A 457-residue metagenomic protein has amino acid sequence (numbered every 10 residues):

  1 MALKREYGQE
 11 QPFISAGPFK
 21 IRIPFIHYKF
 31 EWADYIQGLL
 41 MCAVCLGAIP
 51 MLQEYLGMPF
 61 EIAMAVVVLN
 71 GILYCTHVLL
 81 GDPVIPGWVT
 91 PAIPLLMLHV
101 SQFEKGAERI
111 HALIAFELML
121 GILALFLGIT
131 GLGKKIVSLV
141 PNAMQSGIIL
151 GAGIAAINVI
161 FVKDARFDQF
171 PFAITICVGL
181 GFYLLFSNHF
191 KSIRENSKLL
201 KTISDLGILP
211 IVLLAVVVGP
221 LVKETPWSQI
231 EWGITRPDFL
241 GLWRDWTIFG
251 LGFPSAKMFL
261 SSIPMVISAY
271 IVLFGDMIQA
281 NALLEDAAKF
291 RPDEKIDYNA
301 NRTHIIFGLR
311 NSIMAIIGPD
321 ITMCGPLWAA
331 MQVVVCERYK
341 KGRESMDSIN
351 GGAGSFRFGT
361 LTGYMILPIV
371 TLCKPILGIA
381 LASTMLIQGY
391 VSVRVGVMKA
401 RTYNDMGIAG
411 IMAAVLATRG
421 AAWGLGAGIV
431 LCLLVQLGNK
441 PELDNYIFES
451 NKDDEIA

Functional and structural regions predicted by a protein language model:
M1-F60, N196-Y298, I447-A457: Helix-loop-helix hairpins and the membrane-proximal interhelical loops of multi-pass alpha-helical transport proteins
S15-F30, Y35-I49, L80-I149, E294-L386: Helix-loop-helix junctions within the multi-pass membrane cores of secondary transporters/permeases
C42-G47, V68, V397-R401, D405: Hydrophobic transmembrane alpha-helices
P50-I62, H99-A112, F161-A165, F259: Helix-coil boundary and interhelical linker segments in multi-pass alpha-helical membrane proteins
L56-L79: Loop-to-helix transition at the N-terminal end of transmembrane alpha-helices
F60-V68, M144-S146, A256-L260, E294-I305 (+1 more regions): Membrane-interfacial loop-to-helix junctions in multi-pass transporters
A107-T225, G351-A457: Membrane-embedded alpha-helical modules
L132-V140, I157-D164, E231-A256, S312-I313 (+1 more regions): Hydrophobic alpha-helical segments of integral membrane proteins, encompassing both true transmembrane helices
